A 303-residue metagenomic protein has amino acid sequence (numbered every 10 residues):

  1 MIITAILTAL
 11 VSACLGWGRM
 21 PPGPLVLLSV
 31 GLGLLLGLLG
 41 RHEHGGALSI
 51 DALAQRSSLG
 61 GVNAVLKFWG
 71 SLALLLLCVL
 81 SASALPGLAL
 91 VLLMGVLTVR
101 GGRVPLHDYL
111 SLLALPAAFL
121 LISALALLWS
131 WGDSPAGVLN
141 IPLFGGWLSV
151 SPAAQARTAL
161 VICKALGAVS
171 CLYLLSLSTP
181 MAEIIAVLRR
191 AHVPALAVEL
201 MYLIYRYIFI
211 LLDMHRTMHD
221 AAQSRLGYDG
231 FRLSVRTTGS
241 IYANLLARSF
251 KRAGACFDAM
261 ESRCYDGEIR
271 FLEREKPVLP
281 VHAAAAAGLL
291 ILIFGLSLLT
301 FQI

Functional and structural regions predicted by a protein language model:
M1-S57, G61-L66, A73, V79-S83 (+3 more regions): Transmembrane alpha-helix interface motif
N63, L85-P86, L160-K164: Membrane-proximal soluble helical/coiled-coil segments that couple transmembrane anchors to catalytic or regulatory
K67-S71, L75-A82, F119-S130: A generic, lipid-embedded transmembrane alpha helix
F68-W69, L88-A89, L110-L113, A117 (+2 more regions): Hydrophobic alpha-helical transmembrane segments
A84-L85, C171: Transmembrane alpha-helix signature in integral membrane proteins
G95-H107: C-terminal ends of transmembrane helices
L106-Y228, R232: Juxtamembrane/interface alpha-helical elements of multi-pass membrane proteins
